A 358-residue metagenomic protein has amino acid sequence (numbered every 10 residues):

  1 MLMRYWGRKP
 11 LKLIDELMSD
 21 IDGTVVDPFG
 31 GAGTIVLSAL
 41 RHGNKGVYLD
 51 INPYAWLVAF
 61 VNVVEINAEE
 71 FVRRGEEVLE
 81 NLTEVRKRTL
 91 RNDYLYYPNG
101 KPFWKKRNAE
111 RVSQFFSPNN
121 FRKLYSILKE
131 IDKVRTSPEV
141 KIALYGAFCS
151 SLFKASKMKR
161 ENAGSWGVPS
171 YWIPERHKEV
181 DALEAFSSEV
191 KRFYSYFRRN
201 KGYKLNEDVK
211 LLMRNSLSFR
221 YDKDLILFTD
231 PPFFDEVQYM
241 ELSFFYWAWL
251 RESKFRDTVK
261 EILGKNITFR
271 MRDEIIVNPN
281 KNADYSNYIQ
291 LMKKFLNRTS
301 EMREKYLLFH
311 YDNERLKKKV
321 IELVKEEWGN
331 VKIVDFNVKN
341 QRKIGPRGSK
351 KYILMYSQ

Functional and structural regions predicted by a protein language model:
M1-P28, I35-V36, L40-D224, F228 (+4 more regions): Nucleic-acid modification enzymes, centered on SAM-dependent nucleic-acid methyltransferases
I289-K305: A short glycine-rich, Lys/Arg-flanked "PGG" loop and its adjoining helix->strand segment in the class I
L307-H310: Short catalytic-loop micro-motif centered on adjacent basic/acidic residues
